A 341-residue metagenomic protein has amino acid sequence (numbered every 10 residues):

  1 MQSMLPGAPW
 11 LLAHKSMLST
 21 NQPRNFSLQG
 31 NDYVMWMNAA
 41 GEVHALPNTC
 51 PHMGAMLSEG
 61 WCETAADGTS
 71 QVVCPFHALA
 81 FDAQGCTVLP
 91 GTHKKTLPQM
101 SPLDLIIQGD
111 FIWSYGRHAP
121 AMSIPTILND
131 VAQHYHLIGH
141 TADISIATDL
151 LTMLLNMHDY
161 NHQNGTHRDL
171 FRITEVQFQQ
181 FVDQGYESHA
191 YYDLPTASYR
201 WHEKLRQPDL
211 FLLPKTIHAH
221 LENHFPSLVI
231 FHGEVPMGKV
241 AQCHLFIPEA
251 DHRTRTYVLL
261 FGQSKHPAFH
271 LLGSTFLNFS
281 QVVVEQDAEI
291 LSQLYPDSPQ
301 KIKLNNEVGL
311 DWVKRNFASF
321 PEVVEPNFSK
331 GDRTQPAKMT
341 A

Functional and structural regions predicted by a protein language model:
M1-A8: Hydrophobic, proline/glycine-rich low-complexity stretches
P9-A13, V34, H44, F111-W113 (+3 more regions): Ordered hydrophobic segments in well-structured contexts
L11-D130, A341: Rieske [2Fe-2S] iron-sulfur-binding domain
I124-A341: C-terminal catalytic domain of Rieske-type non-heme iron oxygenases
